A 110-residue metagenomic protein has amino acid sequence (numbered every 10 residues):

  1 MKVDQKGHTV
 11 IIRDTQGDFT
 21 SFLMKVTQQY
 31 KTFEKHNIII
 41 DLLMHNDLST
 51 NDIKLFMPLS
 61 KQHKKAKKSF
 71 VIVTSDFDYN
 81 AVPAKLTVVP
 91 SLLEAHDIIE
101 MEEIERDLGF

Functional and structural regions predicted by a protein language model:
M1-Q28, M44: STAS-typified acidic loop motif
M1-T9, F19, T74-F110: STAS-like cytosolic regulatory interaction modules
D4-K6, K31-K35, H63-K65: Flexible, charged surface loops at secondary-structure boundaries
H8-V10, K35-I40, K67-V71: Hydrophobic beta-strand segments of well-ordered beta-sheets in folded domains
L23-I53: Short, glycine-/small-residue-enriched flexible loop/hinge segments at domain edges that mediate gating
D41-N46, K68-T74, E100-E105: Short C-terminal domain-edge/linker segments immediately following a structured domain
K54-P58: Alpha-helical scaffolding segments of alpha/beta enzyme cores, especially the outer helices of TIM-barrel or partial
S60-V82: Short aromatic-glycine-(Arg/Gly/Cys) micro-motifs in beta-strand/loop hairpins
